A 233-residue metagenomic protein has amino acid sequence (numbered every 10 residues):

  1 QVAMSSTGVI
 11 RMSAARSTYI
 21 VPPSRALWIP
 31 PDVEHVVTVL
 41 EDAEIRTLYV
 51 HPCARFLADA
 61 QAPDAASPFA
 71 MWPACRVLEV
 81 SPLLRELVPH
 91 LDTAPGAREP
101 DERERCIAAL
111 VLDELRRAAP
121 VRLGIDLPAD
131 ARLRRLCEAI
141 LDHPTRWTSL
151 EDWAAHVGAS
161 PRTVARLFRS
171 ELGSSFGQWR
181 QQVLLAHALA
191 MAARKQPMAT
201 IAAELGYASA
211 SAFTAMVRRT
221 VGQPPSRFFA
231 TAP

Functional and structural regions predicted by a protein language model:
Q1-A74: N-terminal regulatory/effector-sensing and dimerization cores that precede helix-turn-helix DNA-binding domains
Y19, R146-T148, A159, S174 (+3 more regions): Residue-level signal for the short linker/turn that defines the boundary of a DNA-recognition helix
S24, V164, F168, A212-F213 (+1 more regions): Short hydrophobic/aromatic patch on the recognition helix
D42-L127: Compact structured core domains
P73-C75, P95-S160, S170-Q182: Short, Lys/Arg-enriched, Trp-marked, Pro/Gly-tolerant hinge/linker segments that flank
L91, I140-P144, A188-K195: Short helix-to-turn junction characteristic of helix-turn-helix DNA-binding domains, especially the helix
E151, S170-T214, A230-P233: Terminal helix-turn-helix DNA-binding modules in bacterial transcription factors
A155, R166, S170, A203-E204 (+1 more regions): Alpha-helical residues within the helix-turn-helix
